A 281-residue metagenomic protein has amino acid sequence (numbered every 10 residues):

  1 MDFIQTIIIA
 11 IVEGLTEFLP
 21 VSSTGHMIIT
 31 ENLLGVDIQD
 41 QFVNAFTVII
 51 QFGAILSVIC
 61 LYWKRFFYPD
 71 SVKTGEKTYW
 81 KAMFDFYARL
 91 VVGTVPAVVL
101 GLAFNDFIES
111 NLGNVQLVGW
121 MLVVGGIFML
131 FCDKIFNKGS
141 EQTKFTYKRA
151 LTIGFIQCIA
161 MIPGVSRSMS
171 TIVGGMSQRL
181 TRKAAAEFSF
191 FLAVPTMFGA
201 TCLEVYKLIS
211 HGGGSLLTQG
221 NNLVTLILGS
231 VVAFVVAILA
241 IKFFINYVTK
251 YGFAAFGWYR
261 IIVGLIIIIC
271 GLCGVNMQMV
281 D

Functional and structural regions predicted by a protein language model:
M1-D281: Multi-pass membrane proteins that catalyze or facilitate reactions on polyprenyl-/lipid-phosphate substrates and their
